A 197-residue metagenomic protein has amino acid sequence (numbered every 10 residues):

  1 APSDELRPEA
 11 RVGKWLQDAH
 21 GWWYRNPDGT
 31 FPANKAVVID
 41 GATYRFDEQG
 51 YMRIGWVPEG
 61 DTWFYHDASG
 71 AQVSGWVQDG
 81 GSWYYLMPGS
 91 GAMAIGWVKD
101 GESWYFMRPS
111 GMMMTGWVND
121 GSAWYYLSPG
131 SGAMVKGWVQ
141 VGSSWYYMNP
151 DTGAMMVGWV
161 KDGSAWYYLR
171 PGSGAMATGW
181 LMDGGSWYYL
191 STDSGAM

Functional and structural regions predicted by a protein language model:
A1-M197: Extracellular adhesion/carbohydrate-binding repeat motifs centered on closely spaced tryptophans
